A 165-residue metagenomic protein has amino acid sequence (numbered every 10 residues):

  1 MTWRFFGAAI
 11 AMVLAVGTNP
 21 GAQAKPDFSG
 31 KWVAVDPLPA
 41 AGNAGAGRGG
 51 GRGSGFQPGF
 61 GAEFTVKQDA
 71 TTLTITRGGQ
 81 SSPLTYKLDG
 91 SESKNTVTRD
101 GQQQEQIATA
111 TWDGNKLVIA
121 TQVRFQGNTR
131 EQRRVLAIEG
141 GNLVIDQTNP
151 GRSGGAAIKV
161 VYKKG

Functional and structural regions predicted by a protein language model:
M1-F5: Positively charged n-region of N-terminal signal peptides that target proteins for export
G7-G17: Bacterial N-terminal signal peptides
A22-G165: PEST-like low-complexity, intrinsically disordered acidic/proline/serine-rich tracts that flank trafficking/processing
